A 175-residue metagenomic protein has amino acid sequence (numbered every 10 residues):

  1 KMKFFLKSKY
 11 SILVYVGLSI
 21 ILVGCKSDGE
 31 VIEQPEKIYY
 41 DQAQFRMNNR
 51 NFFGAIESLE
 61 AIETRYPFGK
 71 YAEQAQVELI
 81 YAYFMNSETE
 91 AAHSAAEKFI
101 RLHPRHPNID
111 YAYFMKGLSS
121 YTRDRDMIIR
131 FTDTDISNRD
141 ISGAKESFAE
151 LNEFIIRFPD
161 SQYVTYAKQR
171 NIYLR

Functional and structural regions predicted by a protein language model:
M2-V14: Bacterial N-terminal signal peptides that target proteins for export
F4-L6, L22-R175: Acidic, polar-rich low-complexity tracts and alpha-helical solenoid repeat scaffolds
L13-I21: Bacterial N-terminal signal peptides
